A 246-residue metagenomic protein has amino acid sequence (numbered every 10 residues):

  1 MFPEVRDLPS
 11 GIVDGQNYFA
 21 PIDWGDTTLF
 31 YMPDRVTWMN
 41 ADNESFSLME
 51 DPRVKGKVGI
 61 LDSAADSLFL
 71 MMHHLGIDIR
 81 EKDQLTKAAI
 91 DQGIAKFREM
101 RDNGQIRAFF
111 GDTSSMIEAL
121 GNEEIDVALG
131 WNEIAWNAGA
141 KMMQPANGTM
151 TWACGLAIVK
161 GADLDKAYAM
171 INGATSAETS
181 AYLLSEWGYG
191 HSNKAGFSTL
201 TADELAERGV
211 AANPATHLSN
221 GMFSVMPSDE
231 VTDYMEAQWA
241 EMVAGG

Functional and structural regions predicted by a protein language model:
M1-S115, A119: Extracytoplasmic ligand-binding site segments that recognize negatively charged/polar headgroups
D34, D51-K55, M72-I77, R98 (+7 more regions): Sec-exported extracytoplasmic/periplasmic mature domains
L61-D62, N132-E133, W187: Short secondary-structure boundary segments
I90-M100, W136-A162, L205-A206: Periplasmic-binding protein-like
E118-G121, I158: Hydrophobic residues within well-ordered alpha-helices
G121-N122, D126-K141: A ligand-binding cleft/hinge motif common to bilobed small-molecule-binding domains
C154, V159-F223: Mature extracytoplasmic/periplasmic domains
A215-G246: Conserved C-terminal helix/tail region of periplasmic/extracytoplasmic solute-binding proteins
